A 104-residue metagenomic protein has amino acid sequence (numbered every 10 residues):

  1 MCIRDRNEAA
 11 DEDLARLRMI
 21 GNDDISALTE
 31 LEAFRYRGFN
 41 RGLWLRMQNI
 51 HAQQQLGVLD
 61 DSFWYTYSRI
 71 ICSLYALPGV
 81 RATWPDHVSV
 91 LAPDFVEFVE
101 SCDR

Functional and structural regions predicted by a protein language model:
M1-I3: Short, small-residue-biased leader/transition segments that mark boundaries at the very start of proteins
R6-N22: Solvent-exposed, non-transmembrane helices and loops of integral membrane proteins
A15, S26-E30, A82, E97: Polar/charged alpha-helical tracts
M19-A27, R104: Long, hydrophobic alpha-helical segments that serve as membrane-spanning/inserting helices
E32-A76: Structured, soluble extracytoplasmic/luminal domains of envelope-associated proteins
F63-R104: Eukaryote-biased recognition of C-terminal alpha-helical segments
